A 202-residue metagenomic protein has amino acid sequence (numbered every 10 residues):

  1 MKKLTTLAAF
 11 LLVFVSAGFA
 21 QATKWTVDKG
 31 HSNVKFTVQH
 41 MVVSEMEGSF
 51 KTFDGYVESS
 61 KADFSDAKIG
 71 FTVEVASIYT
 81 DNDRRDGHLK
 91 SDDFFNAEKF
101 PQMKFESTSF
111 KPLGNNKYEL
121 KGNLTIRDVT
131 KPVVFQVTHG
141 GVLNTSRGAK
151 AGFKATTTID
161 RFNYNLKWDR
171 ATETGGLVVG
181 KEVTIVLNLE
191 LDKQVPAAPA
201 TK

Functional and structural regions predicted by a protein language model:
M1-T23: Bacterial Sec-dependent N-terminal signal peptides
A20-K202: Low-complexity, acidic/polar, glycine-enriched regions of mature
